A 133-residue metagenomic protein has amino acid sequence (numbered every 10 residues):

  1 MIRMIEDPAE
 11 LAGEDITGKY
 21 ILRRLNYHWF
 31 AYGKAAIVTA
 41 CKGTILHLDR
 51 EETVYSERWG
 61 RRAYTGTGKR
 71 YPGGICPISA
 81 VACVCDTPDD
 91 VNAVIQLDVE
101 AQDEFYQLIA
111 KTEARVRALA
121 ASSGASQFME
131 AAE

Functional and structural regions predicted by a protein language model:
M1, Y27, I37, V94 (+1 more regions): Low-complexity, Gly/Pro
M1-T17: Mixed-charge, Lys/Arg-rich low-complexity intrinsically disordered regions
E6, T17, V38, L46 (+3 more regions): Residues marking helix boundaries in flexible regions
A12-E14, A35-A40, G74: Short, exposed beta-strand/loop patches in secreted or surface proteins that constitute
K19-Y27: A short beta-strand micro-motif
L22, L48-E52: Short recognition patches in nucleic-acid-associated and regulatory proteins
F30-L46: Short beta-strand-centered aromatic/proline hotspots
E52-A131: Intrinsically disordered, low-complexity, charged/polar segments
